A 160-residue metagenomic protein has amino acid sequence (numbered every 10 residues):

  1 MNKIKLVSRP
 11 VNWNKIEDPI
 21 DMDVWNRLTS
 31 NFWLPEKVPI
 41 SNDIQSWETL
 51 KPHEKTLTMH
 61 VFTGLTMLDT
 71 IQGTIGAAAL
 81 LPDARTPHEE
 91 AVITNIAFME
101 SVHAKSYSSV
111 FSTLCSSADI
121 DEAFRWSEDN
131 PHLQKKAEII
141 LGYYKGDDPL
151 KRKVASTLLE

Functional and structural regions predicted by a protein language model:
M1-L159: Non-heme di-metal
